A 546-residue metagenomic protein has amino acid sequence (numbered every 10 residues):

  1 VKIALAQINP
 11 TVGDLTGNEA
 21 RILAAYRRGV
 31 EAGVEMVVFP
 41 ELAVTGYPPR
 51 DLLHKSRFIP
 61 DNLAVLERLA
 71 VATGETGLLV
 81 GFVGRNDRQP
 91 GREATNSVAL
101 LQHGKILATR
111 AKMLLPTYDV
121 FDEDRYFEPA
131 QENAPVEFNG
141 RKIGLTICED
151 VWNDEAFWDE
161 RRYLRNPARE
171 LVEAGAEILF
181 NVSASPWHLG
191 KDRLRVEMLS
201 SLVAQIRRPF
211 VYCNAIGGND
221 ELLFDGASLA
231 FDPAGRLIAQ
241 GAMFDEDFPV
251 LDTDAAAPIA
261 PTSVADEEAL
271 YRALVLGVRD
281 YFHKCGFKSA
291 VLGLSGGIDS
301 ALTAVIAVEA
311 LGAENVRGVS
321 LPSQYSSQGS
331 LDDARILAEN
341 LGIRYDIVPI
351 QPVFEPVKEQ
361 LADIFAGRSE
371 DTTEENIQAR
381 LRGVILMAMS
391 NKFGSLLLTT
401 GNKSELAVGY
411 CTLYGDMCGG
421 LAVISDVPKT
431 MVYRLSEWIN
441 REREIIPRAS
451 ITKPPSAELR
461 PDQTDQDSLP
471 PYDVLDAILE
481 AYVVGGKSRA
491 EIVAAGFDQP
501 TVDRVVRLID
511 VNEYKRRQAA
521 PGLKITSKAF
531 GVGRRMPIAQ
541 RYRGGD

Functional and structural regions predicted by a protein language model:
V1-G293, E309-A313, S320, Y345: Enzyme catalytic cores with a strong preference for nitrogen-chemistry domains
K2, R207, P233, P258-G296 (+1 more regions): ATP/NTP-dependent adenylation/nucleotidyl-transfer catalytic domains that generate, transfer, or process NMP-activated
